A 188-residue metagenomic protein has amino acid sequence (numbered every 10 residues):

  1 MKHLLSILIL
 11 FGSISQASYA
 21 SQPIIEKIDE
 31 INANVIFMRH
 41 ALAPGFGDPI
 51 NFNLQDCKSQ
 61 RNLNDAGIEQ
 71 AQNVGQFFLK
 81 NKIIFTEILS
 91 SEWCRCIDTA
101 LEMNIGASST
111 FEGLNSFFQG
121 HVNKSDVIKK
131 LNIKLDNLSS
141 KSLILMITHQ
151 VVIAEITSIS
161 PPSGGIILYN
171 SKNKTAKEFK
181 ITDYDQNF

Functional and structural regions predicted by a protein language model:
L4-I14: Sec-dependent N-terminal signal peptides
I14-A20: Sec/Tat signal peptide C-region and signal peptidase I cleavage site
S21-G120, S139, I159-F188: Active-site-proximal alpha-helix that buttresses catalytic centers in soluble enzyme cores
S90-W93, I147-V151: Short, well-ordered beta-to-alpha junction loops that form the rim of enzyme active sites and present histidine/acidic
V122-K129: Short, surface-exposed amphipathic charged segments that create phosphate/polyanion-binding patches used for binding
K134-N137: ...with weaker cross-activation on analogous glycine-rich loops/strands in unrelated enzymes
S140-K141, L145: Active-site regions of oxyanion-processing enzymes, predominantly non-cytosolic
